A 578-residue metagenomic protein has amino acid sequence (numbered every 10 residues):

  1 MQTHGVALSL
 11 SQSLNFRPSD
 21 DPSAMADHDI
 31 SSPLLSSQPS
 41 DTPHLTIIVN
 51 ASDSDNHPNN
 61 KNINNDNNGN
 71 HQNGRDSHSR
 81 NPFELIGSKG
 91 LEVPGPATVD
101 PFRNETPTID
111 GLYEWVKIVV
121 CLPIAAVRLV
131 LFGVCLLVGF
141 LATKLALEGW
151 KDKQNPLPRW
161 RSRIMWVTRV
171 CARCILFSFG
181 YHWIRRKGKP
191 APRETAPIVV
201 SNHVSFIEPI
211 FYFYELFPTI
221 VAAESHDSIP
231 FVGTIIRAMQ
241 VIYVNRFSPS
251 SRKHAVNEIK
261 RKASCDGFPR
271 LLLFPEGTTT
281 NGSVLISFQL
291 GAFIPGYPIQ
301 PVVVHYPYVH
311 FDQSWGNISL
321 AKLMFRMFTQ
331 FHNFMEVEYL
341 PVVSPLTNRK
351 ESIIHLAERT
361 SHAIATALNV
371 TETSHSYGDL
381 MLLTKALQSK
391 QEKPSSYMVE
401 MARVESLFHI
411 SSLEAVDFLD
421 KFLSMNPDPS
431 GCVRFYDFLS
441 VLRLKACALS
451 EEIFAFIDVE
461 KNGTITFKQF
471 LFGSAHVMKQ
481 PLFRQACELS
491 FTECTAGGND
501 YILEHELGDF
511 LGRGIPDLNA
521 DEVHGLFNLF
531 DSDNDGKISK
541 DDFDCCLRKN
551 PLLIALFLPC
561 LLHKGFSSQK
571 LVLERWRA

Functional and structural regions predicted by a protein language model:
G5-V6, N15-L112: Extended, low-complexity, polar regulatory segments
N104-G139: Membrane-interface recognition of transmembrane alpha-helix starts, especially the cytoplasmic loop-to-helix transition
G139-V170, L176-H182, P190-P249: Catalytic core of membrane glycerolipid acyltransferases/transacylases, capturing the structured, soluble-facing
P230-A238, C265-R270, G277-E358, A367 (+1 more regions): A cross-family acyltransferase "interaction/gating" segment
L423-M425, A455-I457, T492-T495, N528-F530: Calcium-binding motifs, dominated by EF-hand helix-loop-helix domains
D428-S430, E460-N462, G497-N499, D533-D535: Acidic carboxylate motifs that coordinate Ca2+ or other divalent cations, activating on Asp/Glu
C432-A446, T466-M478, Y501-D517, S539-L553: Amphipathic regulatory helices of Ca2+-sensor modules
P516-A578: C-terminal interaction modules of eukaryotic adaptor/scaffold proteins
